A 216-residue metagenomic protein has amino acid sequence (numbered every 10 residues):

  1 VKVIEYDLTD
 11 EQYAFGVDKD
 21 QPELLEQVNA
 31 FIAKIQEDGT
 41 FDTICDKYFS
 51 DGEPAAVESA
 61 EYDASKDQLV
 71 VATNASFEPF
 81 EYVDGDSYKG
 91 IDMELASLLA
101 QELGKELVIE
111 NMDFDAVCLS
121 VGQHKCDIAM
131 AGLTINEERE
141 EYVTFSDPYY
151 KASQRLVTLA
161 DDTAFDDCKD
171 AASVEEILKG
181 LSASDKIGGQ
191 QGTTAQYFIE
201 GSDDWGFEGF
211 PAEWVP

Functional and structural regions predicted by a protein language model:
V1, Y82-V83, A96-K105, A171 (+2 more regions): Ligand-binding cleft/hinge of the Venus flytrap
V1-T9, S97, Q101, E106-L178: Acidic, polar ligand-binding/catalytic clefts
K2-N29, D51, E58, Y62-A64 (+2 more regions): Periplasmic-binding protein-like
I4, A14-G16, V70-A72, P79-E81 (+4 more regions): Soluble periplasmic/extracytoplasmic beta-strand elements of cell-envelope proteins
D18-P22, S76-F77, G85-S87, T134 (+4 more regions): Short coil/turn segments
Q27-F31, I35-T43, K47, A64-L133 (+1 more regions): Extracytoplasmic small-molecule ligand-binding "clamshell" domains of the periplasmic binding protein/Venus flytrap
E53-Y88, A172-K186: Immediate post-signal peptide segment of exported/extracytoplasmic ligand-binding proteins
